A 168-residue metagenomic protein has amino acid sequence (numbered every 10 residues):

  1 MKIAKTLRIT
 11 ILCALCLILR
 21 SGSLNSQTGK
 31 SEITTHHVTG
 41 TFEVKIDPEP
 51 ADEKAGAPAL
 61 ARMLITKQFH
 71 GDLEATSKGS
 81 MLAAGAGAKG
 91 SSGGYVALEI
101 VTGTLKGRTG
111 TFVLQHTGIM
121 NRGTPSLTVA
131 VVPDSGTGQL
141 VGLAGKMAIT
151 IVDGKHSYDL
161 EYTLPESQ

Functional and structural regions predicted by a protein language model:
M1-I11: Bacterial N-terminal signal peptides that target proteins for export
T10-R20: Bacterial N-terminal signal peptides
S23-N25: Sec/Tat signal peptide C-region and signal peptidase I cleavage site
Q27-Q168: Beta-strand-enriched cores of mature, soluble protein domains
